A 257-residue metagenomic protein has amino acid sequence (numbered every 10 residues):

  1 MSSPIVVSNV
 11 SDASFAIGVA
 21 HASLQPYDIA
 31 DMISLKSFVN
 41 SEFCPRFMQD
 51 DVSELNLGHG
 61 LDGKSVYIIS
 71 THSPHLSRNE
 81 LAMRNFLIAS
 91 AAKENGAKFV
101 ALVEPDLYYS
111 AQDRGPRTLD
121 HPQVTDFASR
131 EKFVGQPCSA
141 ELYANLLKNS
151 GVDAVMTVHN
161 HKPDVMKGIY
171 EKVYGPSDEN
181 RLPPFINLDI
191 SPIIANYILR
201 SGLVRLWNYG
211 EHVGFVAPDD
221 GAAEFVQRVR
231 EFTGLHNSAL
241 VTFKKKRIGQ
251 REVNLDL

Functional and structural regions predicted by a protein language model:
M1-L257: PRPP-associated nucleotide enzymes
